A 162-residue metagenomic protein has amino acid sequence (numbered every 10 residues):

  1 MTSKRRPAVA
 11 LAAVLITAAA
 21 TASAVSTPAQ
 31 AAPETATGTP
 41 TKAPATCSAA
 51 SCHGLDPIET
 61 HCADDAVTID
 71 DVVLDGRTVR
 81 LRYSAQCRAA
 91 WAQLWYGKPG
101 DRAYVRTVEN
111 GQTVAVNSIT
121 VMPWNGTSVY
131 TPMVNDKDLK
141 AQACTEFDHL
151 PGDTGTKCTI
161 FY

Functional and structural regions predicted by a protein language model:
M1-L55: N-terminal prepro-regions of secreted/extracellular proteins
A32-Y162: Post-signal peptide N-terminal regions of Sec-secreted extracellular proteins
